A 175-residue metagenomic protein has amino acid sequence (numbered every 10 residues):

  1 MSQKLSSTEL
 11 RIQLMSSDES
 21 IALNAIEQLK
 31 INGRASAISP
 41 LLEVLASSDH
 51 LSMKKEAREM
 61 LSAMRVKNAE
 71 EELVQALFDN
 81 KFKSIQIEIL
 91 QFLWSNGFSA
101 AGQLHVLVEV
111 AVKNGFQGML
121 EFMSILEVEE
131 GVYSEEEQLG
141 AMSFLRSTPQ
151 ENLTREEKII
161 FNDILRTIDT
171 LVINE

Functional and structural regions predicted by a protein language model:
M1, I12, S20-G33, E43 (+6 more regions): Structural detector for internal amphipathic alpha-helices that build alpha-solenoid repeat scaffolds
M1-Q13, N32-L45, V66-D79, F98-V112 (+2 more regions): Amphipathic alpha-helical scaffolding segments comprising HEAT/armadillo-like alpha-solenoid repeats
I12-S20, A46-S52, F78-S84, V112-Q117 (+1 more regions): Short coil turns that connect the paired helices of HEAT/ARM alpha-solenoid repeats
F116-L126, Q138-M142: Short amphipathic alpha-helical surface patches that serve as generic macromolecular interface elements
E130, S134, Q138-I160: Short, flexible, glycine-rich and Lys/Arg-enriched loop motifs at helix boundaries that contact anionic partners
